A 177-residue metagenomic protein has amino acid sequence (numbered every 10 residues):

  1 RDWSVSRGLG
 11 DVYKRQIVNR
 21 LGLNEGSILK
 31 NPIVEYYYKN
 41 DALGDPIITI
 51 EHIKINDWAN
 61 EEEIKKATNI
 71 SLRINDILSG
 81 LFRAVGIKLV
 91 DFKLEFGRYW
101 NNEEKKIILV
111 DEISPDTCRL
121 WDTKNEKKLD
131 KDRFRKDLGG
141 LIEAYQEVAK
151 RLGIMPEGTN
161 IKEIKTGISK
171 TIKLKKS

Functional and structural regions predicted by a protein language model:
R1-Y13: Single conserved hydrophobic/aromatic residue that forms the stacking wall/gate of nucleotide- or nucleobase-binding
K14-I47: Conserved ATP-utilizing enzyme core subdomain
Y38-I70: Short histidine-centered catalytic/ligand-binding loop motif
A59-V90: A long amphipathic alpha-helix within ATP-dependent nucleotide-binding catalytic cores
L89-D111: Conserved metal-phosphate-binding beta-hairpin within the catalytic cores of diverse ATP-dependent phosphoryl-transfer
I113-K176: C-terminal helix-cap and adjacent tail motif
